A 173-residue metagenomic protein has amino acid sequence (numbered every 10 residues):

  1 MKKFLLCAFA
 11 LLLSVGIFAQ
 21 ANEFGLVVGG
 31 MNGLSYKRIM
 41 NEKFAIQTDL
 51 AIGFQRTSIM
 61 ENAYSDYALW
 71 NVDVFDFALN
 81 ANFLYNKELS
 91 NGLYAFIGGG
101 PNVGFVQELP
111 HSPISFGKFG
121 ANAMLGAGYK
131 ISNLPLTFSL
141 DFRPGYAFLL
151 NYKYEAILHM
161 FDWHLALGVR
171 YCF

Functional and structural regions predicted by a protein language model:
F4-V15: Sec-dependent N-terminal signal peptides
L6, M31, N41-K43: A generic structural motif
V15-A21: Sec/Tat signal peptide C-region and signal peptidase I cleavage site
A21-S35, N91, P110-P113, Y152-M160: Solvent-exposed loop/turn segments connecting transmembrane beta-strands in outer-membrane beta-barrel proteins
E23, M31-S35, V74-N80, K118-N122 (+1 more regions): Transmembrane beta-barrel architecture of outer membranes
R38-F142: Gram-negative (and chloroplast) outer-membrane scaffold detector with strong preference for beta-barrel transmembrane
F44, Q55-M60, S132-F173: Predominantly the C-terminal beta-signal and adjacent terminal strand-loop region of outer-membrane beta-barrel
